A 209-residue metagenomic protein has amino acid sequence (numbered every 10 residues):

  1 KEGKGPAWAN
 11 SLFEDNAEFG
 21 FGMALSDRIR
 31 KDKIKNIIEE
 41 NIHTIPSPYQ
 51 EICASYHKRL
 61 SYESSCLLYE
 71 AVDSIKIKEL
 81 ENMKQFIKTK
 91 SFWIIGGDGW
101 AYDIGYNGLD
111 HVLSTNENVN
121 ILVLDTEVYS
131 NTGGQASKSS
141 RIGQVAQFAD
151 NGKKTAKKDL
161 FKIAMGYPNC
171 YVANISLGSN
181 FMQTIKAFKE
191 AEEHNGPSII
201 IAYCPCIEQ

Functional and structural regions predicted by a protein language model:
K1, E70-Q135, G178-N195: Thiamine diphosphate
K1-S26, D103-A156: Catalytic or ion-translocation cores adjacent to nucleophile or general acid/base/metal-coordination motifs in diverse
K1-W93, W100: Thiamine diphosphate
A9-S47, F86-K88, S140-E193: Conserved thiamine diphosphate
N195-I199, Y203: Active-site lining segments that contact anionic ligands and/or coordinate catalytic metals
E208-Q209: Active-site loops and adjacent core secondary-structure elements that bind or stabilize anionic groups
